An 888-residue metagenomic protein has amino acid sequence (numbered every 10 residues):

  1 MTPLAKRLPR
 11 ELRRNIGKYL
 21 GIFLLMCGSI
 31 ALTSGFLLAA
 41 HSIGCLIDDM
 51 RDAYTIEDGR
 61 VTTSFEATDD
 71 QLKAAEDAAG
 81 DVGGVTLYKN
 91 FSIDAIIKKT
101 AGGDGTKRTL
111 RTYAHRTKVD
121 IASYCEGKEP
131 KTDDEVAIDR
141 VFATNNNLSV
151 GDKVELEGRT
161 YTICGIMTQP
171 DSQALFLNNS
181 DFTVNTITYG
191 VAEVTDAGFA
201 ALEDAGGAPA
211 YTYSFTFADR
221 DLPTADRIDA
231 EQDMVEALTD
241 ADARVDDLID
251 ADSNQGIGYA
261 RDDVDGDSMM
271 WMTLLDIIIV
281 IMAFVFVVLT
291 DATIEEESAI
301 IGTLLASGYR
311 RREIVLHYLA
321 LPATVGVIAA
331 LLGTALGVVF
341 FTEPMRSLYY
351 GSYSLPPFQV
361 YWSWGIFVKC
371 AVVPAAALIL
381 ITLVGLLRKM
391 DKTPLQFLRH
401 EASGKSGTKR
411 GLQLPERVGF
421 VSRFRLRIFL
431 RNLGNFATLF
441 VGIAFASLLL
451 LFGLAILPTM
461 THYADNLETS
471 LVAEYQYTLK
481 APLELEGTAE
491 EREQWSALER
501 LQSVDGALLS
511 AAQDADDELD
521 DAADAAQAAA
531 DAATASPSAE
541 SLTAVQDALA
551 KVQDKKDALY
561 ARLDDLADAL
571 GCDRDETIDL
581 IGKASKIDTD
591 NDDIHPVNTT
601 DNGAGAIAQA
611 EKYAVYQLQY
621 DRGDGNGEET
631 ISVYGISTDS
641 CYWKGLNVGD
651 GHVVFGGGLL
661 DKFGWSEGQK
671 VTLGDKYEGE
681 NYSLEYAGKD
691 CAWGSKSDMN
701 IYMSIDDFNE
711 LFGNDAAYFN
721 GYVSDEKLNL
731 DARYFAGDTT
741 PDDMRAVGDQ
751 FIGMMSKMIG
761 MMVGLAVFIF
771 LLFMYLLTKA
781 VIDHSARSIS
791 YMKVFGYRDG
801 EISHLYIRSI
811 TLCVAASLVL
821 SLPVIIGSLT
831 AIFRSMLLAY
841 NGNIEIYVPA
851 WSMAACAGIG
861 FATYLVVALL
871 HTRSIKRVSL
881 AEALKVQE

Functional and structural regions predicted by a protein language model:
M1-A283, A292, M460-E484, W495-D590 (+4 more regions): Membrane transport/envelope proteins' first extracytoplasmic loop
M1-A31, L319, A323, G407-S447 (+3 more regions): N-terminal Sec/SRP start-transfer signal
R7-E11, N15-G17, F284-A323, L772-T811: Interfacial "coupling" helices/loops that link adjacent transmembrane helices in transporter permeases
G21-L32, S268-V288, P322-G333, I366-C370 (+7 more regions): Alpha-helical transmembrane segments of integral membrane proteins
S149, R310-R311, T393, S666 (+2 more regions): Short coil/turn motifs that cap or connect alpha-helices
Q255-G256, R261-G266, S298-S406: Hydrophobic alpha-helical segments
L331-K369, L387-R388, A815-E882: Short helix-loop junctions at transmembrane helix boundaries
K392-T408, R873-E888: Short cytosolic juxtamembrane segments of multi-pass membrane proteins
